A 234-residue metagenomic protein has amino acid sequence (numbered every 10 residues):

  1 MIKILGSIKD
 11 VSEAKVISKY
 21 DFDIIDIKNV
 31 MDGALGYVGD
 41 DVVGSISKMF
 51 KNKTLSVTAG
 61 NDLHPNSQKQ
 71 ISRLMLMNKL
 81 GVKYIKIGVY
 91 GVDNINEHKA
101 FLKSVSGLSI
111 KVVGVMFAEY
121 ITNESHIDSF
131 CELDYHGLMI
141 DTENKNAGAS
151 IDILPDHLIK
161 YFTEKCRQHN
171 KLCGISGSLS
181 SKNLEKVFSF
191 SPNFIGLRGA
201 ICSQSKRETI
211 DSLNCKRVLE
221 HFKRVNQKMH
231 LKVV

Functional and structural regions predicted by a protein language model:
I4-G6, I25-I27, K53-N61, K83-I87 (+4 more regions): Hydrophobic faces of well-ordered beta-strands that scaffold small-molecule active sites in alpha/beta enzyme cores
K9-Y20, A59-L80, E119-L133, I175 (+1 more regions): Catalytic cores of alpha/beta
I17, I46, L138, V187 (+1 more regions): Conserved, mostly hydrophobic/aromatic
I24-G36, L80-D93, G137-A147, F190-V218: Glycine-rich phosphate-binding active-site loops on the catalytic face of alpha/beta enzymes
G39-K99: Glycine/small-residue-rich loop that forms an oxyanion/phosphate-binding "nest" at active or ligand-binding sites
D40-F50, D93-V105, D152, D156 (+1 more regions): C-terminal helical cap(s) of enzyme catalytic domains, especially alpha/beta-barrels
N78-L133: Hydrophobic, well-structured mid-protein blocks that either form specific transmembrane helices
F117-L158, K165: Histidine/lysine/aspartate-rich catalytic loop segments that bind and position anionic ligands
